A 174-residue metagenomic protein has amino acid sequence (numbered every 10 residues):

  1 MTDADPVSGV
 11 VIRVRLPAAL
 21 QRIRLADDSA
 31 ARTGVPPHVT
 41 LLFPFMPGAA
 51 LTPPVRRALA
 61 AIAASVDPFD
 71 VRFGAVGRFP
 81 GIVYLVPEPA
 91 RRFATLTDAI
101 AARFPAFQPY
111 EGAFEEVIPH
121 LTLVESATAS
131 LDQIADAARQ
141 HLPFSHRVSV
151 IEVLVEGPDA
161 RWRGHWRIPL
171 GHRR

Functional and structural regions predicted by a protein language model:
M1-D70, A90-V150, W162-R174: Basic, often amphipathic N-terminal segments
V155-G157: Short, exposed beta-strand-loop hairpins at the edges of beta-sheets in extracellular/periplasmic proteins
